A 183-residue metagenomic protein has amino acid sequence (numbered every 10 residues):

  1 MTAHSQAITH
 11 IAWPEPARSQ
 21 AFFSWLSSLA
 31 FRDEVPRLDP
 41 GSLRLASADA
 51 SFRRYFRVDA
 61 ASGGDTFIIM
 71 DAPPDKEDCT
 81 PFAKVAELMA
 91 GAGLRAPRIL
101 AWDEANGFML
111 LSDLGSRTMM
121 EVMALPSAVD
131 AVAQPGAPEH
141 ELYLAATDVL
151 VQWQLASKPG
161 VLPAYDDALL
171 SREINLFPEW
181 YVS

Functional and structural regions predicted by a protein language model:
T2-P36: Juxta-kinase regulatory segment immediately upstream of eukaryotic protein kinase catalytic domains
P14, Y165-S183: Active-site catalytic-loop/activation-segment of kinase and kinase-like phosphoryl-transfer enzymes
F23, A86, E179: Short glycine-/small-residue-rich flexible loop motifs, especially phosphate/cofactor-binding loops
E34-S42, P81-F82: Short Pro/Gly-enriched beta-strand edge/turn motifs at strand-loop
L38-F56: ATP-binding glycine-rich phosphate-binding loop
F56-D167, L176: ATP-binding pocket architecture of kinase catalytic cores
